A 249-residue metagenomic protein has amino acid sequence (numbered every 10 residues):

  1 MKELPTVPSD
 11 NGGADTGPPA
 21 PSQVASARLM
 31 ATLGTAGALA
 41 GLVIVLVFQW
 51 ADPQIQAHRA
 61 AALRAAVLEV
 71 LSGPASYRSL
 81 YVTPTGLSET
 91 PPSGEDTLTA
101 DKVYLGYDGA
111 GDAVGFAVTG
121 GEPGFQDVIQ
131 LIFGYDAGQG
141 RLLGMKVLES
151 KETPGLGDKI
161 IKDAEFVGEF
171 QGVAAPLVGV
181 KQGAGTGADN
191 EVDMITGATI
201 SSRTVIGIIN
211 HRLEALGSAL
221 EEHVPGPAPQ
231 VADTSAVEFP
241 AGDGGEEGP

Functional and structural regions predicted by a protein language model:
K2-P249: Flexible, solvent-exposed loop/hinge segments and secondary-structure transition points
